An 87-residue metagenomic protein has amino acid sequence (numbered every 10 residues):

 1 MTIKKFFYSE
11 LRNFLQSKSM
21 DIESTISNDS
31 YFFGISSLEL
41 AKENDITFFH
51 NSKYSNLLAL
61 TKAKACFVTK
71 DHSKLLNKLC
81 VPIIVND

Functional and structural regions predicted by a protein language model:
M1-D87: Terminal amphipathic alpha-helical/low-complexity segments used for targeting or macromolecular assembly
